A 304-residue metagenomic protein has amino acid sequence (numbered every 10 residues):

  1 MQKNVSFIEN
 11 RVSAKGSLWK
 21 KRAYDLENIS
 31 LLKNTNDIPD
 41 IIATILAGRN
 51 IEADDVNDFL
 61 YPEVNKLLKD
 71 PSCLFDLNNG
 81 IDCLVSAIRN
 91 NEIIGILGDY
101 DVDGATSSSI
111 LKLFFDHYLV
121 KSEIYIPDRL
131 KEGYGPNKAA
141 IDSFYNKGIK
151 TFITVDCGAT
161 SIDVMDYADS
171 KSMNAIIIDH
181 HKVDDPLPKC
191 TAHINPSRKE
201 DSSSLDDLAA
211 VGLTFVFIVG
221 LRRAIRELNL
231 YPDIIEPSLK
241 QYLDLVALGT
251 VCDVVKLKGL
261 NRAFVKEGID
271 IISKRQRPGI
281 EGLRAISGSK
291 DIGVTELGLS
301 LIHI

Functional and structural regions predicted by a protein language model:
M1-L301: Replace "Mg2+/Mn2+-dependent" with "divalent metal-dependent
